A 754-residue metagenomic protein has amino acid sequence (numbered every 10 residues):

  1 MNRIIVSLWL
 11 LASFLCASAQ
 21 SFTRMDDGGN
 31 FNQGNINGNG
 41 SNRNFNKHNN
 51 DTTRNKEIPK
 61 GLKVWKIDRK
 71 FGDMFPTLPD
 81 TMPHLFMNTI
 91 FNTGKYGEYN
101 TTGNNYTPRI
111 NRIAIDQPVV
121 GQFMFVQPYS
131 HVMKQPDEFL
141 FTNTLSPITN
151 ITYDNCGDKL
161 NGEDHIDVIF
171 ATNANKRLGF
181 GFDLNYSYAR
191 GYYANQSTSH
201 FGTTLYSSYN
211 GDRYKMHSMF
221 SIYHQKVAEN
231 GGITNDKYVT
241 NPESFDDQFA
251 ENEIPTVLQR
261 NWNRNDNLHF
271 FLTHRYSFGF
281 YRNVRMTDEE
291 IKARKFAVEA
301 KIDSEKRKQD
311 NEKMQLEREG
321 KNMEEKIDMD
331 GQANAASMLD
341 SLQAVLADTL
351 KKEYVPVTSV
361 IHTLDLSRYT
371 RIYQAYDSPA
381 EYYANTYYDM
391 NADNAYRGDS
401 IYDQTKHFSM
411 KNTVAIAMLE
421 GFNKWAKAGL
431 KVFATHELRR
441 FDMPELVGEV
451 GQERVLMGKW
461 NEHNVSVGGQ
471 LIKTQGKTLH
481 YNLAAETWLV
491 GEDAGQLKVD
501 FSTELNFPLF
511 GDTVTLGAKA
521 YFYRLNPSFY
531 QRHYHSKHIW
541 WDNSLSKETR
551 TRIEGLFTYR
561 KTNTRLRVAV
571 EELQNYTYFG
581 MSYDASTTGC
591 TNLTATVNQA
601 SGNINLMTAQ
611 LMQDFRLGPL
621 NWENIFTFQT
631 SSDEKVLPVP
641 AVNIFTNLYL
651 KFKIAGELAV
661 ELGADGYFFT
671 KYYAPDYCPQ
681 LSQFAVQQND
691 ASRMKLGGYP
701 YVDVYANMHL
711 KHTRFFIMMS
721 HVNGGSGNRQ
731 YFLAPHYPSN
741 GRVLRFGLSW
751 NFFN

Functional and structural regions predicted by a protein language model:
M1-M25, T713, M718, G741-N754: Bacterial Sec-dependent N-terminal signal peptides
N2-L8, E251-P255, M314, A392: Terminal non-domain segments
S7, C16, D158, R190-A194 (+2 more regions): A generic structural signal for short coil/turn motifs at secondary-structure boundaries
L11, Q225, K671: Phosphate/oxyanion-binding loops and surfaces in catalytic or ligand/nucleic-acid-binding neighborhoods
Q20-S304, Q309, M314-L316, E504-T513 (+2 more regions): Membrane-proximal, glycine/serine-rich, low-complexity loop/turn segments characteristic of large bacterial
G28-N35, G40-I113, D328-Y376, Y387-N391 (+2 more regions): Long, acidic/serine-threonine-rich intrinsically disordered regions with weak helical/coil propensity that act as
F220-S221, T256-E299, D303, K308 (+1 more regions): Exposed, low-structure sequence patches enriched in small/polar residues
V284, E299-D303, D310, E317-D340: Charged, amphipathic alpha-helical segments
